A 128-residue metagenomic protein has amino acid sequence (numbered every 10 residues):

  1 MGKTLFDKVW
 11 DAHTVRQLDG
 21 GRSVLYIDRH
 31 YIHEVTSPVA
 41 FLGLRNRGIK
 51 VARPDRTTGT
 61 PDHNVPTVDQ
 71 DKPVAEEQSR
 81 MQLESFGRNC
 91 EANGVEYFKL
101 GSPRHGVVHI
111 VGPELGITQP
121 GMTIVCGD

Functional and structural regions predicted by a protein language model:
M1-G127: Fe-S-dependent hydro-lyases/dehydratases of central metabolism
